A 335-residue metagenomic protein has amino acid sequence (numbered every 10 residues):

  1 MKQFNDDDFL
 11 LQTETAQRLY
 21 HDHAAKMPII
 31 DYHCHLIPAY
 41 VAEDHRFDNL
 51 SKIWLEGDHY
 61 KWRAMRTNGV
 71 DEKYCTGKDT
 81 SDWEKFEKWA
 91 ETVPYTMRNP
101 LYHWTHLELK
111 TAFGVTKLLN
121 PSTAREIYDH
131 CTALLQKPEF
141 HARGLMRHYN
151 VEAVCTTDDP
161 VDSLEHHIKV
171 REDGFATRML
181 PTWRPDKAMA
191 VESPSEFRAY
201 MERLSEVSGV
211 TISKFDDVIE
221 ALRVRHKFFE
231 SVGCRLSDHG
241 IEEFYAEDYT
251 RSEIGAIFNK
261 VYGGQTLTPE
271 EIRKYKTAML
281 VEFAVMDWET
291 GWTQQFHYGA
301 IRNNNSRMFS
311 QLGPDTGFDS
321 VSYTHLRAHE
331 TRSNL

Functional and structural regions predicted by a protein language model:
K2-T290, R332: Metal-cofactor-binding active-site regions of metalloenzymes
T268-P269, G317-Y323: A short acidic, glycine-rich active-site loop that binds or catalyzes chemistry on phosphate/adenosine moieties
T293: Residue-level detector of anion-binding/catalytic polar loops
F309-G317: Short glycine/proline- and charge-enriched loop/turn segments that cap or connect secondary-structure elements
T324-T331: Conserved small/polar residues in nucleotide/adenosyl-binding loops
L335: Cytosolic catalytic cores of cyclic-nucleotide second-messenger enzymes
